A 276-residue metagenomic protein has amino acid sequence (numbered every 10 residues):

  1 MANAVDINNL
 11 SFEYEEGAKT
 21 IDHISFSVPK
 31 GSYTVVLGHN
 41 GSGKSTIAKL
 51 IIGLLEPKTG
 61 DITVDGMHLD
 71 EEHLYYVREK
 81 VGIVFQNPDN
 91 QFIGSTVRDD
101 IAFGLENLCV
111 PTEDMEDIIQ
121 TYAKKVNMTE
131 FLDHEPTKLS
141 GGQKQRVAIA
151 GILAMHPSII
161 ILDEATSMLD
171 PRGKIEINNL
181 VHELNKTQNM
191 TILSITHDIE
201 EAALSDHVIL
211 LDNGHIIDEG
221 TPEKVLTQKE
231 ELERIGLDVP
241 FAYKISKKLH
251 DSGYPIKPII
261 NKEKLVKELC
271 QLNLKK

Functional and structural regions predicted by a protein language model:
L37-H39: The feature captures the beta-strand-to-loop junction immediately N-terminal to the Walker
I52: Helix-to-loop junction immediately C-terminal to a conserved catalytic motif
G60-H68, V77: Conserved ABC transporter NBD signature motif
E113-F131: Conserved ABC ATPase "signature" region
E135-L139, Q143: Conserved ABC ATPase signature
I160-D163: Catalytic Walker B motif of ABC-type/P-loop ATPase nucleotide-binding domains
